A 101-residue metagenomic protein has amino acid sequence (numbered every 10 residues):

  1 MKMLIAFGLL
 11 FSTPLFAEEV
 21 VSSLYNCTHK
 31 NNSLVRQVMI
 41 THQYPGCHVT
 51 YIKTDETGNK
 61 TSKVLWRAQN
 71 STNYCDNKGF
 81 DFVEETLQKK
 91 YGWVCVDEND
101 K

Functional and structural regions predicted by a protein language model:
M1-L4: Positively charged n-region of N-terminal signal peptides that target proteins for export
A6-L10: Sec-dependent N-terminal signal peptides
F11, D100-K101: Intrinsically disordered, low-complexity linkers and terminal tails enriched in Pro/Gly and often acidic or mixed-charge
S12-A17: N-terminal signal peptide c-region/cleavage motif recognized by signal peptidases
E18-D100: Post-signal/leader-peptide non-cytosolic segments of secretory proteins
